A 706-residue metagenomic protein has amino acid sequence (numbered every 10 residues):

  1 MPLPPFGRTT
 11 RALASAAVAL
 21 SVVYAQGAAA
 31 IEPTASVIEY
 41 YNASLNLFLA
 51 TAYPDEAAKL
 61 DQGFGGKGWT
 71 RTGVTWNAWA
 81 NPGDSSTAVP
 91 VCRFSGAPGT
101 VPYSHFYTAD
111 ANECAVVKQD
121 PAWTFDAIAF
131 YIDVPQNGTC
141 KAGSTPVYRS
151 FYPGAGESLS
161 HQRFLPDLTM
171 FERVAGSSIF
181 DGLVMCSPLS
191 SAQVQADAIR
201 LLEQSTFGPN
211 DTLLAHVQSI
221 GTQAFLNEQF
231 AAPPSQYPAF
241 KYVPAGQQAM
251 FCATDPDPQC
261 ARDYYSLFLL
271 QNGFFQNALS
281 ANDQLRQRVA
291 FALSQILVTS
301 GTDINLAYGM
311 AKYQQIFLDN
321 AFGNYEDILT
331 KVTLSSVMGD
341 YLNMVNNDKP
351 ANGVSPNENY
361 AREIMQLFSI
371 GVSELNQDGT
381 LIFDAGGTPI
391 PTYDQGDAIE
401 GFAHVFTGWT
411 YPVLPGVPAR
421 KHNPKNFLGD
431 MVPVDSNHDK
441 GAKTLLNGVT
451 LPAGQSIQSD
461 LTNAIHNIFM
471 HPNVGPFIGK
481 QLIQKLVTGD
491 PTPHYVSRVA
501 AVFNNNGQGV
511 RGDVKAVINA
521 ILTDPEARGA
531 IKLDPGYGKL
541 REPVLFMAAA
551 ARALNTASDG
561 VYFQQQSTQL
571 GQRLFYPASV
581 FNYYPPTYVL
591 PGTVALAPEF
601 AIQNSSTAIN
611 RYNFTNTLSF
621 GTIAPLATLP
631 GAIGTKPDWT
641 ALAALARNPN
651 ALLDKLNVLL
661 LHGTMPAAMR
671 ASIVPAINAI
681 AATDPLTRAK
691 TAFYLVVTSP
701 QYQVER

Functional and structural regions predicted by a protein language model:
M1-A14: Bacterial N-terminal signal peptides that target proteins for export
A14-V22: Hydrophobic helical h-region of N-terminal Sec-dependent signal peptides in bacterial secretory/periplasmic proteins
I31-L189: Extracellular glycan-binding segments that recognize GlcNAc-based cell-wall polysaccharides
I31-S44, F48, L189-L269, A278-S280 (+6 more regions): N-terminal module-boundary/linker segments of secreted carbohydrate-active enzymes
I199-T206, H471-G475, G479-Q508, I518-R706: Flexible, low-complexity segments enriched for small/polar residues
Q218, F230, Y242, C252-P258 (+3 more regions): Active-site substrate-binding loop specific to GH73 endo-beta-N-acetylglucosaminidase modules in bacterial autolysins
L285-V289, G301-Y308: Short, flexible active-site-proximal loops enriched in glycine and acidic residues
